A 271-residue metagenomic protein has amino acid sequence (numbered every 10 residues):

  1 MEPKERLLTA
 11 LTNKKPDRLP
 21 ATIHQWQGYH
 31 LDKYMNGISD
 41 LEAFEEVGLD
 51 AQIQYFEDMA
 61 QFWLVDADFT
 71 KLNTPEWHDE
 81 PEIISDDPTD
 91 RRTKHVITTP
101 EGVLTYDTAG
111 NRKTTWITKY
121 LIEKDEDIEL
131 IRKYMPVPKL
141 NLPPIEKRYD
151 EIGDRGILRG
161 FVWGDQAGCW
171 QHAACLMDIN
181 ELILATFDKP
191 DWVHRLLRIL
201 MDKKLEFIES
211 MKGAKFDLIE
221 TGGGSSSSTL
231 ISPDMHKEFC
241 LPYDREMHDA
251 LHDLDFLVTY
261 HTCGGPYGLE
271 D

Functional and structural regions predicted by a protein language model:
M1-I38, T98, E126-D271: Active-site loop segments of alpha/beta catalytic cores
K15, Q25-Q27, D50, Q61 (+3 more regions): Alpha-helix termini
H24-W26, E57-M59, V96-V103: Short, flexible beta-strand-to-coil junctions
D32-W77: Segments that shape or occlude catalytic/ligand-binding pockets
D66-P75, L104-T114, M211, C240 (+1 more regions): Short secondary-structure transition/capping segments
K71, P75-V137, R155: A contiguous, low-structure linker/loop signature
